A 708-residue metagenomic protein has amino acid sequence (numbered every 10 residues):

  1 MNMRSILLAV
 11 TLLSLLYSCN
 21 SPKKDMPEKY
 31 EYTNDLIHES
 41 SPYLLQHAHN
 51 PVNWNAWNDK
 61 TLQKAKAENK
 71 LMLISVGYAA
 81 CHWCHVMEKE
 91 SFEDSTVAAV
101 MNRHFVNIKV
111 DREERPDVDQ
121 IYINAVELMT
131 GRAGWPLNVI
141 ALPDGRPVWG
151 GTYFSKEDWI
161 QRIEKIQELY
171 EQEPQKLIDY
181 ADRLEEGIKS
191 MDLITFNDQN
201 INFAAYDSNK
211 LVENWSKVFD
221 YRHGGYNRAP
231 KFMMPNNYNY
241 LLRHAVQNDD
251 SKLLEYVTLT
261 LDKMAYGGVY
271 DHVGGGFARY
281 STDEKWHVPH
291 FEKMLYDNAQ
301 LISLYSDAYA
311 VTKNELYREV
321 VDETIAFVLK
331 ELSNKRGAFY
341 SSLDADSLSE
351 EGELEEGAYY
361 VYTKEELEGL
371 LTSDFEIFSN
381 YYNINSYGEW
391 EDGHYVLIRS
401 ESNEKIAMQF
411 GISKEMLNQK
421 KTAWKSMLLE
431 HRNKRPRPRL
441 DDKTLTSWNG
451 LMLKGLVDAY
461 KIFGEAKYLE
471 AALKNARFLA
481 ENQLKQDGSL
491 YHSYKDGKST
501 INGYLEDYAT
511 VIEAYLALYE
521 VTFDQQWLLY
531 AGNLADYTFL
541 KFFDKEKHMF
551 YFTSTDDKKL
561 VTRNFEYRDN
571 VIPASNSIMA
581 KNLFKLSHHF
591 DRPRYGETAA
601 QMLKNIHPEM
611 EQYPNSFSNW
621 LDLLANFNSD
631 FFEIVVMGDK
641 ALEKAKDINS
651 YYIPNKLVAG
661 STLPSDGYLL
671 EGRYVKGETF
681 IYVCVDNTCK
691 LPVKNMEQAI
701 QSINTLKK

Functional and structural regions predicted by a protein language model:
M1-M26: Bacterial Sec-dependent N-terminal signal peptides
C19-L451, G455, A459-I462, Y494 (+1 more regions): Replace the tail clause
A80-C84, V97, F277, L301 (+7 more regions): Extended, hydrophobic alpha-helical segments in both membrane/secreted and soluble proteins
M233-N236, L253, H290, D297-Q300 (+11 more regions): Structural signature of alpha-solenoid helical repeat junctions
H244-N248, A308-L316, A459-A466, L518-Q525 (+1 more regions): Inter-helical turn/loop segments and adjacent helix faces that build the functional surface of alpha-helical bundle
K263-Y270, K474-N482: Glycine-rich, acidic and aromatic/proline-enriched surface loops and short helix-turn segments that act as binding
K330-S333, E481, Q486-A509, L516-S665: Long, polar/charge-rich, low-hydrophobicity segments
